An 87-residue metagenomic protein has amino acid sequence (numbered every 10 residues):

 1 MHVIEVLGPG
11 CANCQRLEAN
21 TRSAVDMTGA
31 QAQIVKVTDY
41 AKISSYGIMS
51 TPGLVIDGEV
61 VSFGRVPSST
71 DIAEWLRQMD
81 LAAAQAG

Functional and structural regions predicted by a protein language model:
M1-V25: Local sequence-structure signature of Cys/Sec-based thiol-disulfide redox active-site neighborhoods
A24-T28, M79-A82: Change "in soluble alpha/beta enzymes" to "in soluble alpha/beta proteins
A30-K42: Thiol-based oxidoreductase modules, predominantly thioredoxin-like and allied folds used for disulfide exchange
G47-V55: Structural micro-motif
I56-A83: Non-catalytic, surface beta->alpha helical segment in thiol-disulfide oxidoreductase systems
Q85-G87: Glycine-rich phosphate-binding loops of nucleotide-dependent enzymes
